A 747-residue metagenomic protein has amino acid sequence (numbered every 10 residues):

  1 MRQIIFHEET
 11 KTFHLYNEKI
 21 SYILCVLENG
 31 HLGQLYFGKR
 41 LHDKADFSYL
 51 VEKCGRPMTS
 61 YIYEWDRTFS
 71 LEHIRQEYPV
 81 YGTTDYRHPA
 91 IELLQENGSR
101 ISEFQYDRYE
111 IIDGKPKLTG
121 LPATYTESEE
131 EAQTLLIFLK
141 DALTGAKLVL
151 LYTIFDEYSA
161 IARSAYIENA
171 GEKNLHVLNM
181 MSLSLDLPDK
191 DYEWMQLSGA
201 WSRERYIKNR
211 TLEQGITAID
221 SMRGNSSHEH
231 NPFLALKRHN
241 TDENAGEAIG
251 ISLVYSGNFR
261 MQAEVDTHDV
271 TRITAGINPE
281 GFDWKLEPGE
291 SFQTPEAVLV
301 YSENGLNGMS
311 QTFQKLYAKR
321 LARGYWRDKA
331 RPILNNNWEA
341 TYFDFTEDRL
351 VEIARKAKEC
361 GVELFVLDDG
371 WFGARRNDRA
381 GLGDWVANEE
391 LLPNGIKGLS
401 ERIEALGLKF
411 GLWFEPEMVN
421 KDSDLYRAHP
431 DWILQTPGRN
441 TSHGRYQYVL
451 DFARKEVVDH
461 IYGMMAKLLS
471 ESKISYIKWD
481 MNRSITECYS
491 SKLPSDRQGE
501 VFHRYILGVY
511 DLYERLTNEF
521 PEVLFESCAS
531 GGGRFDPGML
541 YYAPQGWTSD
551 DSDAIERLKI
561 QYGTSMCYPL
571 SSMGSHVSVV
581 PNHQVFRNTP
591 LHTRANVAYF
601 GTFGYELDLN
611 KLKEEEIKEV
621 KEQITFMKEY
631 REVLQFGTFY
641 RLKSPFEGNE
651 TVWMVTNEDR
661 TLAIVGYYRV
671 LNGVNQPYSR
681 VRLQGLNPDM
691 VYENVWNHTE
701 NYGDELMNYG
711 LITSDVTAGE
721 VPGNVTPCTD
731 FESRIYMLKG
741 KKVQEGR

Functional and structural regions predicted by a protein language model:
I4-H14, E18, L32-E264, E280 (+1 more regions): Polysaccharide-binding surfaces and accessory modules of carbohydrate-active proteins
K19, A165, G289, N335 (+7 more regions): Conserved, mostly hydrophobic/aromatic
S70-L118, T241, A245-N258, Q262 (+5 more regions): Glycine-rich, aromatic-flanked loop segments that form ligand/cofactor-binding clefts across common enzyme folds
S99-Y106, W284-E303, F731-L738: Short Pro-Gly-centered flexible turn/kink motifs
L234, E243, P645-P688: Carbohydrate-binding surface patches
W326-G463, Y476: Aromatic-lined carbohydrate-binding/catalytic grooves of carbohydrate-active enzymes
N420-D459, H503-N610: Glycan-recognition surfaces
L671-R747: C-terminal beta-sandwich/jelly-roll accessory domains of carbohydrate-active enzymes
